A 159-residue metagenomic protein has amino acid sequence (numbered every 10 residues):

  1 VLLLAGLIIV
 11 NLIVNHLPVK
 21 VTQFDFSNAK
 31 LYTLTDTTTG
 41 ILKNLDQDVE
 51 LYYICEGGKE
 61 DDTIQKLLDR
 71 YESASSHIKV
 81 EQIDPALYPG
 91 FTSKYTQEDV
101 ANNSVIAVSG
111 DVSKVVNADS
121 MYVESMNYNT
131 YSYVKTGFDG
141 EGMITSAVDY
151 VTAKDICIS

Functional and structural regions predicted by a protein language model:
V1-S159: Short, surface-exposed patches at the edges or C-terminal ends of soluble domains, predominantly
